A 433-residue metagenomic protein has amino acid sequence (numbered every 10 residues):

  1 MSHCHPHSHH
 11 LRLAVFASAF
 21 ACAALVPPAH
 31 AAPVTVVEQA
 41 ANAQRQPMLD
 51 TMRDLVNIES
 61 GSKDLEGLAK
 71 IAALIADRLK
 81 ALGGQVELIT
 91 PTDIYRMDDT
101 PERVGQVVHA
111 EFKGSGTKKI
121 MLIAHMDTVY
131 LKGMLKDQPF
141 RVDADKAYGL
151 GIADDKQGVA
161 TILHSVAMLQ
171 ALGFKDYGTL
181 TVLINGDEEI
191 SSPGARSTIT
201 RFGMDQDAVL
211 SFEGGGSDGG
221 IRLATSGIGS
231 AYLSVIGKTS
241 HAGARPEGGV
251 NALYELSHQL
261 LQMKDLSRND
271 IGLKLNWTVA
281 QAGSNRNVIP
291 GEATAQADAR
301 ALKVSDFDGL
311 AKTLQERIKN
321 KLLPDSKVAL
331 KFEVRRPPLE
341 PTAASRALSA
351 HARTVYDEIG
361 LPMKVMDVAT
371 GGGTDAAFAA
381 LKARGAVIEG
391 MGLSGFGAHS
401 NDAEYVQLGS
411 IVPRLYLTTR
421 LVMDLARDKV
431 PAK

Functional and structural regions predicted by a protein language model:
S2-F16: Bacterial N-terminal signal peptides that target proteins for export
A14-A24: Bacterial N-terminal signal peptides
V26-A31: Sec/Tat signal peptide C-region and signal peptidase I cleavage site
A32-L150, M168-A171, D176: Acidic/His- and Gly-rich active-site-bordering loop/insert found across diverse amide/peptide-bond hydrolases
A32-V36, A43, S60, D77-R78 (+5 more regions): Metal-dependent amide/peptide-bond hydrolase catalytic core, centered on the "pita-bread" metallohydrolase fold
M121, A147, D207-S211, Y232 (+1 more regions): Short glycine-aspartate micro-motif
A147-A160, E189, V250-L253, Y405-V412: Short, conserved micro-motifs enriched in small and acidic residues
G151, D155-I228, R268, A426 (+1 more regions): Acidic/histidine-rich catalytic neighborhood of metal-dependent amide-processing enzymes
